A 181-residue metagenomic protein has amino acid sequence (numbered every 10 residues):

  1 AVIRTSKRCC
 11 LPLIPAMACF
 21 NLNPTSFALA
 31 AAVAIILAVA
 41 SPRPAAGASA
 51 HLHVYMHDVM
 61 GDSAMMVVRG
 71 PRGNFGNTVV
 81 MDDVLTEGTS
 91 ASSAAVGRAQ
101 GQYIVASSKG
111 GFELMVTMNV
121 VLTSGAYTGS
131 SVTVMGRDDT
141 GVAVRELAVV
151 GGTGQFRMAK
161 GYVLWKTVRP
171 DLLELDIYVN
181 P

Functional and structural regions predicted by a protein language model:
A1-A16: Short, Lys/Arg-enriched N-terminal segments with co-localized hydrophobic residues within the first ~10-30 amino acids
T5, C9, A32-A38, R137: Short intrinsically disordered, low-complexity segments
L13-V132, T153, K166-T167, L172-E174: Extracellular or lumenal secretory-pathway regions
V116-T117, M135-P181: Compact beta-sheet-dominated globular domain cores
